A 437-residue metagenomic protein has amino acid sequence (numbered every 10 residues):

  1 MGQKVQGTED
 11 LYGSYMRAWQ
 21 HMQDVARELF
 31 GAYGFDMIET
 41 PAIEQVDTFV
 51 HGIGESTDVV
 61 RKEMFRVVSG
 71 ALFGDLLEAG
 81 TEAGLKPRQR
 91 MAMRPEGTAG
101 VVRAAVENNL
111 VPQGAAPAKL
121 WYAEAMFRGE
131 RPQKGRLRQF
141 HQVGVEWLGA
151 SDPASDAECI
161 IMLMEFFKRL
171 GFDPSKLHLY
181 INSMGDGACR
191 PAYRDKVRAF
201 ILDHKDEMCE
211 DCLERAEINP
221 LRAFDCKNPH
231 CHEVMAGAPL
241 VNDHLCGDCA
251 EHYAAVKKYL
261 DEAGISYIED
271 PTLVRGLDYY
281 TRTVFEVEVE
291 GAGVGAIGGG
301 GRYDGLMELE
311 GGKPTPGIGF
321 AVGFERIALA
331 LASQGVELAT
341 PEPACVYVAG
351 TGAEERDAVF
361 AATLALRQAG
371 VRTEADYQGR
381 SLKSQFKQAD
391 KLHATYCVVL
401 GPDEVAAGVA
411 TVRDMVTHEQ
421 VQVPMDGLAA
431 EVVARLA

Functional and structural regions predicted by a protein language model:
M1-A437: TRNA-recognition modules of translation machinery and tRNA-sensing kinases, especially anticodon-binding
